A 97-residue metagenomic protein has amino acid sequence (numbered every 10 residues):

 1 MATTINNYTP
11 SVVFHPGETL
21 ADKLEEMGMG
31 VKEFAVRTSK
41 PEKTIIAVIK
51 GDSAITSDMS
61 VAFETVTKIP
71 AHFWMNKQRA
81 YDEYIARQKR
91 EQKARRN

Functional and structural regions predicted by a protein language model:
A2-M29: A short, Lys/Arg-rich alpha-helix, primarily the initiator
E25, K50-G51, R79: Residue-level detection of the helix-turn-helix DNA-binding "recognition helix"
E26, R37, V66: Residues within the alpha-helical elements of helix-turn-helix
K32, K43, H72: Key DNA-contact positions within bacterial/archaeal DNA-binding proteins
E33-A35, F63: Short alpha-helical "recognition helix" segments of helix-turn-helix
K40-I55, M59-E64: Recognition helix of helix-turn-helix/homeodomain-like DNA-binding domains that insert into the DNA major groove
P70-R96: Short amphipathic recognition helices of helix-turn-helix/homeodomain-type DNA-binding modules
